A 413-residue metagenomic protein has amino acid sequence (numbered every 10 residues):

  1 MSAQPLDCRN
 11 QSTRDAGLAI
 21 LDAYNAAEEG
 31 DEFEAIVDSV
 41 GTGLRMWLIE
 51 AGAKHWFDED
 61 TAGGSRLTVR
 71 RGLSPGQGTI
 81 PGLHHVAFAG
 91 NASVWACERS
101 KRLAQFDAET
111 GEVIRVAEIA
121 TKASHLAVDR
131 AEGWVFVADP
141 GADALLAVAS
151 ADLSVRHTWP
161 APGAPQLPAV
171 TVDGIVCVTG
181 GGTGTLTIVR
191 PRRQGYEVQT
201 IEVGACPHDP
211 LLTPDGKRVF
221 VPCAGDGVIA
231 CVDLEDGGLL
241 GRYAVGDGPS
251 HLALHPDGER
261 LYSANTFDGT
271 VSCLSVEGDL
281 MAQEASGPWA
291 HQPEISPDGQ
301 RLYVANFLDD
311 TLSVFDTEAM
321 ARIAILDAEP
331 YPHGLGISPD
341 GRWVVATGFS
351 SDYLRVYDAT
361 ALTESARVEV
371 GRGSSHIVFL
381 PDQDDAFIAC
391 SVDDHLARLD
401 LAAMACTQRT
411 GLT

Functional and structural regions predicted by a protein language model:
M1, E59-G63, F88: Short, ordered beta-strand-loop transition motifs
M1-A27: An N-terminal amphipathic alpha-helical segment
A3, G30-E34, G64-R66, G238 (+1 more regions): Intrinsic-disorder/low-complexity, polar/charged segments enriched in Ser/Thr/Lys/Arg/Asp/Glu/Gln
C8-N10, D31-E34, A366, S375: Short, glycine/charged-rich beta-strand-loop motifs at protein surfaces that mediate ligand recognition and catalysis
N25-F33, S338: Short, surface-exposed connector motifs at secondary-structure boundaries
D31-E59: Short, structured protein-protein interaction patches enriched in aromatics and acidic/basic residues, typified by
K54-S74: C-terminal edge-of-domain segments
G72-T413: Predominantly soluble domains enriched in secretory-pathway, periplasmic, or organellar proteins
